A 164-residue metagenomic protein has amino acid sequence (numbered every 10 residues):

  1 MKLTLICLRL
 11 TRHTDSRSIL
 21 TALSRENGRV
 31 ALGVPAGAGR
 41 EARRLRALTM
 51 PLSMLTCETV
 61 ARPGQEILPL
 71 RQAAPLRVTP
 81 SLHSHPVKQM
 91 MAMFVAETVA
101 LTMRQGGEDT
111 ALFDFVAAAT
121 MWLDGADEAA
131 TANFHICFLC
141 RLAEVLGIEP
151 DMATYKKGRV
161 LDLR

Functional and structural regions predicted by a protein language model:
M1-S18, L23-R164: Non-catalytic alpha-helical scaffolds and adjoining flexible linkers that form interface surfaces for assembly
